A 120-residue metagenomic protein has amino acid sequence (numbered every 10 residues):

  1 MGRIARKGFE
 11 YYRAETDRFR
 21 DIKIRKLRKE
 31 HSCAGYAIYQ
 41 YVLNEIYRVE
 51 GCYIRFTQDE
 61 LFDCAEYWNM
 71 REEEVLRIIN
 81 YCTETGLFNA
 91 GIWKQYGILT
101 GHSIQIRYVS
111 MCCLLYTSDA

Functional and structural regions predicted by a protein language model:
M1-R13, L61-F62, W68-A120: Winged-helix/helix-turn-helix nucleic-acid-interaction surface
I4-E50: Short recognition helix of helix-turn-helix/winged-helix DNA-binding domains
E30-G35, T57-L61, V109-S110: Short, low-complexity, polar/charged sequence segments that are solvent-exposed and flexible
S32-Y36, Y53-I54, E72-L76: Alpha-helix N-cap/helix-initiation sites
G51-E66: Short acidic, hydrophobic short linear motifs in intrinsically disordered regions
